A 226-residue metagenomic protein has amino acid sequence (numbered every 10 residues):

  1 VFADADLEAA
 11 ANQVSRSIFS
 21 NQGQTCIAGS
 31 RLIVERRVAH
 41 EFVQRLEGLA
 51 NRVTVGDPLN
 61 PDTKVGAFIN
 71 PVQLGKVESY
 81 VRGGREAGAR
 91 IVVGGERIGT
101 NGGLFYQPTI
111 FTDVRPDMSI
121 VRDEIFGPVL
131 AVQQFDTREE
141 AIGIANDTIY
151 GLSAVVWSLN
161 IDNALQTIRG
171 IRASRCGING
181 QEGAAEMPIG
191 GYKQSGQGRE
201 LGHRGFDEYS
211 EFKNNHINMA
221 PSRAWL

Functional and structural regions predicted by a protein language model:
V1-R115, I178, A224-L226: ALDH superfamily catalytic-core signature
T54, V81, E86, I98 (+1 more regions): Conserved C-terminal structural/oligomerization subdomain of aldehyde/semialdehyde dehydrogenase
